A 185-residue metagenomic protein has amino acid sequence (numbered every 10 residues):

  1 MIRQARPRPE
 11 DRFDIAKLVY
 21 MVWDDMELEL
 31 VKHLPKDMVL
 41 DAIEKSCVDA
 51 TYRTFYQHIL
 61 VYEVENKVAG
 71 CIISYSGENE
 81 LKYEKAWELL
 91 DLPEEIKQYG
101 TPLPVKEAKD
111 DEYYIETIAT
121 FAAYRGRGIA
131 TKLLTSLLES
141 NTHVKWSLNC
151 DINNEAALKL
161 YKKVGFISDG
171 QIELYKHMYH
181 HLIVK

Functional and structural regions predicted by a protein language model:
I2-K17, D25-L30: A short beta-loop-alpha structural element at the N-terminal edge of CoA-dependent acyl/N-acetyltransferase catalytic
D24-S46, L92-E95: Conserved GNAT-fold acetyl-CoA-binding loop/helix
C47-V61, E78-K82: A short helix-loop-beta-strand connector motif used in the catalytic cores of GNAT acetyltransferases and, in some
V61, K67-S76, Y114, A119: Conserved beta-strand in the GNAT
S76-Y113, T117: Conserved acyl-donor/pantetheine-binding loop and adjacent beta-alpha core of acyl/acetyltransferases and related
D111-Y113, L134, S140-D151: Conserved GNAT acetyl-CoA-binding A-motif
T120-A122, G126-E139, K159-K163: Conserved acetyl-CoA-binding loop-helix of GNAT-fold acetyltransferases
V144-E155, K163-G165, G170-K185: C-terminal "cap" of GNAT-fold acetyltransferases
